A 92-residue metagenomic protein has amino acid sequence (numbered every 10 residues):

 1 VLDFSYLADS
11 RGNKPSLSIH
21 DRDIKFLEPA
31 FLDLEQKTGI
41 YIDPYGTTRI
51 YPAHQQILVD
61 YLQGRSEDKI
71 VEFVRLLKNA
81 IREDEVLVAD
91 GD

Functional and structural regions predicted by a protein language model:
V1-D92: Acidic (Asp/Glu-rich) sequence patches and key acidic residues that form negatively charged surfaces used
